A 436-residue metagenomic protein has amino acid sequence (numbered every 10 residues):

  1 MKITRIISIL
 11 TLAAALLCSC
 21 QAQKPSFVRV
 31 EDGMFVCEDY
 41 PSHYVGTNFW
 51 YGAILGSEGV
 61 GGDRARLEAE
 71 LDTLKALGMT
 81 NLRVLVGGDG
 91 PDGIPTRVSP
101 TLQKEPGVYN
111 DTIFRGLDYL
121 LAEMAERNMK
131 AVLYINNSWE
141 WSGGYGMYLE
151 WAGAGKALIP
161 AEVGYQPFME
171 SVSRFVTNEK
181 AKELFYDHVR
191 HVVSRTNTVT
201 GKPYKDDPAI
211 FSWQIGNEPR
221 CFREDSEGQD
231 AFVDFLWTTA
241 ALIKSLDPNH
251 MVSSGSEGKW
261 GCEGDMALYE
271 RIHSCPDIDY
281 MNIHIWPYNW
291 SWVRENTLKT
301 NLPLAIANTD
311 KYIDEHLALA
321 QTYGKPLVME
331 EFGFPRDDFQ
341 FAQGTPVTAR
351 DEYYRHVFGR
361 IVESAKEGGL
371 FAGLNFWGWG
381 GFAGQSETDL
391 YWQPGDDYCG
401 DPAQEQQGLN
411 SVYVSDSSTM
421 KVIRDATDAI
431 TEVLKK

Functional and structural regions predicted by a protein language model:
M1-L10: Bacterial N-terminal signal peptides that target proteins for export
I3, S19-Q21, S212: Intrinsically disordered, low-complexity regions enriched for glutamine and histidine
L12-F27: Bacterial Sec-dependent signal peptides at the C-terminal "C-region" and cleavage site
P25-W292, N301-P326, F332-E352, H356-G359 (+1 more regions): Active-site mouth of glycoside hydrolases
N296: Amphipathic helical hotspot of TIR/SEFIR-family domains
